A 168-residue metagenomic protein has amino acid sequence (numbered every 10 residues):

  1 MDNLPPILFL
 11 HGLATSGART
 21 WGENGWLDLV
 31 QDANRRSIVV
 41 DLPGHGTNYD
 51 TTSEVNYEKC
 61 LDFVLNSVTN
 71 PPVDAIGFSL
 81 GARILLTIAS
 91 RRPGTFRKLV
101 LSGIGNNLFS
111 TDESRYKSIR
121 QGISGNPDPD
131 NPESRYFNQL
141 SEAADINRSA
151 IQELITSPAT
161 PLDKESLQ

Functional and structural regions predicted by a protein language model:
P5-G12: Short beta-strand element of the alpha/beta-hydrolase
G12-S16, S79: Active-site glycine-rich loops that stabilize anionic/oxyanionic intermediates across multiple enzyme folds
A14, L42-G46, N106: Alpha/beta-hydrolase active-site loop signature
G22, D28, R36-D74: Active-site loop/oxyanion-hole signature of alpha/beta-hydrolase fold enzymes
A75-G77, S102: Short beta-strand immediately N-terminal to the catalytic nucleophile in serine-hydrolase-like folds
R83-R91, T95-P127, S166-L167: Flexible "cap/lid" loop of the alpha/beta hydrolase fold
T156-Q168: Conserved serine/cysteine hydrolase catalytic core
